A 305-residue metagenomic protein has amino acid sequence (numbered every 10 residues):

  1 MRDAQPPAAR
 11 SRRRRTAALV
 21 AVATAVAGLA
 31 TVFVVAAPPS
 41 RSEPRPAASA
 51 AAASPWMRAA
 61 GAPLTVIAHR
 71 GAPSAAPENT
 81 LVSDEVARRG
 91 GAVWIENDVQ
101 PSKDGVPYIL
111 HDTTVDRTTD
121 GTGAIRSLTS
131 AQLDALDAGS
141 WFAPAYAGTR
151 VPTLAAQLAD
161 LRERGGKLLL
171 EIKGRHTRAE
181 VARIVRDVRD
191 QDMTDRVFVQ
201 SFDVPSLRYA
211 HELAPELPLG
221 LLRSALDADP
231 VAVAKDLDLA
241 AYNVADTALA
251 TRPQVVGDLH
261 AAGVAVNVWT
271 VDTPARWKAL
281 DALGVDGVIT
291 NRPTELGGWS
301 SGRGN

Functional and structural regions predicted by a protein language model:
R2-N305: Phosphate-group recognition and catalysis centered on beta-loop-alpha active-site segments
